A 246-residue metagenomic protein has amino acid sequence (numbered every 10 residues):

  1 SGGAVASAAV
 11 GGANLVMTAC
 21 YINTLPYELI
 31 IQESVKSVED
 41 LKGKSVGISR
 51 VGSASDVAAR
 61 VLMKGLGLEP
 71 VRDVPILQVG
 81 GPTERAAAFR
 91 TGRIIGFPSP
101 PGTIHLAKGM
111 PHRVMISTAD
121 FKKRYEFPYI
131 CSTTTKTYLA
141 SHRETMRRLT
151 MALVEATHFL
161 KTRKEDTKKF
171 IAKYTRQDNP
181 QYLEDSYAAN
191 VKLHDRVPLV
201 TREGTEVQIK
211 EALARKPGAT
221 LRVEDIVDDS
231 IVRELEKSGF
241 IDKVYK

Functional and structural regions predicted by a protein language model:
S1-V16, P26-E39, S55-L62, T83-A88 (+1 more regions): Pocket-flanking alpha-helical
G3, E84-T175: Pocket-lining segment of extracytoplasmic ligand-binding domains
N14-C20, K44-G47, M115-K123: A structural signal for short loop-to-beta-strand junctions that line the ligand-binding cleft of periplasmic/secreted
I31-V46, A140-R143: Flexible hinge/capping segments at coil-to-helix
D40-G52, M151-H158: Short loop->beta-strand "edge-of-pocket" segments that line small-molecule binding or catalytic clefts across diverse
K64-V79, T91-I94, P111-R113, Q181 (+1 more regions): A local structural motif
A140-A219: Secondary-structure end/capping motifs
K210-K246: Conserved C-terminal helix/tail region of periplasmic/extracytoplasmic solute-binding proteins
